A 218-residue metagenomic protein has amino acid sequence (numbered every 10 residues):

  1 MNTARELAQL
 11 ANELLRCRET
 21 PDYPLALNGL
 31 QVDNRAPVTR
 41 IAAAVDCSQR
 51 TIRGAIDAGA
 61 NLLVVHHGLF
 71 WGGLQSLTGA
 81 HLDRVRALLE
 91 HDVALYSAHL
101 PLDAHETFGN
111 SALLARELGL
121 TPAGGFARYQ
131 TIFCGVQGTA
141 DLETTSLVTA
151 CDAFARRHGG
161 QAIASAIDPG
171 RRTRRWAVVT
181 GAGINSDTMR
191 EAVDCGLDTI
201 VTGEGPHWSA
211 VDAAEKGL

Functional and structural regions predicted by a protein language model:
M1-L218: Hydrophobic structural segments
